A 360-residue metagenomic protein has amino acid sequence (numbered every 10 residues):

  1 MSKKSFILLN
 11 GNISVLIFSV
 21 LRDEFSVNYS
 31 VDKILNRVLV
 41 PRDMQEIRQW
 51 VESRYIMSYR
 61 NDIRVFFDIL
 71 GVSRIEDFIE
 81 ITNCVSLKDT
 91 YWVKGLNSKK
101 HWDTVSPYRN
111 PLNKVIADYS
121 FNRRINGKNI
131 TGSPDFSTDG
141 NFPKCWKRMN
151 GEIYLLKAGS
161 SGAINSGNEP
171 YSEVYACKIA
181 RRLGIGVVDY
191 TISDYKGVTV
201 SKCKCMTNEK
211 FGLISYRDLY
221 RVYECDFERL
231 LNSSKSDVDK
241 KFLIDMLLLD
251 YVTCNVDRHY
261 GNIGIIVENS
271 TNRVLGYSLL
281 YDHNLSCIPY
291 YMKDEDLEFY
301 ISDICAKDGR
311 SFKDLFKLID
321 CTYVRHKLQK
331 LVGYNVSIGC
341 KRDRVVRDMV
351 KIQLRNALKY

Functional and structural regions predicted by a protein language model:
M1-L248, V252-C254, I266-Y360: Phosphate/dinucleotide-binding and metal-coordinating scaffold of catalytic cores in nucleotide-dependent enzymes
H259, G264-I266: Conserved protein-kinase catalytic-loop segment immediately C-terminal to the catalytic Asp of the HRD motif
